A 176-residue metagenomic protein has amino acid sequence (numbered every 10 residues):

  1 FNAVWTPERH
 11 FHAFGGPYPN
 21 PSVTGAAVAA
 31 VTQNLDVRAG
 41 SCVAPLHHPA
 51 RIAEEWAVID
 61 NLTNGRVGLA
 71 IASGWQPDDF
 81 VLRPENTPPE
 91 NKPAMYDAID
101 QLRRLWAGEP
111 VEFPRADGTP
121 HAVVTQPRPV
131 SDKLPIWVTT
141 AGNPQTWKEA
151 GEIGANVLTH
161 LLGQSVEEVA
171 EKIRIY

Functional and structural regions predicted by a protein language model:
F1-D36, D132-L134: N-terminal beta1-alpha1-beta2 module of alpha/beta enzyme domains
V4-T6, V37-G40, V67-I71, I136-T140 (+1 more regions): Hydrophobic faces of well-ordered beta-strands that scaffold small-molecule active sites in alpha/beta enzyme cores
E8, V28, I59, L69 (+3 more regions): Conserved, mostly hydrophobic/aromatic
H10-N20, P45-P49, G163-V169: Acidic-and-aromatic substrate-binding clefts and catalytic sites of carbohydrate-active enzymes
P21-T24, V28, I52-W56, N91 (+2 more regions): A general structural detector for well-ordered alpha-helical segments in enzyme core domains, enriched
C42-A50, D132-G142: Active-site mouth loops of central-metabolism enzymes
P45-P114, V157-L158, S165: Flexible, glycine-rich active-site loops centered on histidine and acidic residues that chelate a metal or position
G142-I173: A conserved active-site cap/scaffold subdomain adjacent to cofactor or substrate pockets
